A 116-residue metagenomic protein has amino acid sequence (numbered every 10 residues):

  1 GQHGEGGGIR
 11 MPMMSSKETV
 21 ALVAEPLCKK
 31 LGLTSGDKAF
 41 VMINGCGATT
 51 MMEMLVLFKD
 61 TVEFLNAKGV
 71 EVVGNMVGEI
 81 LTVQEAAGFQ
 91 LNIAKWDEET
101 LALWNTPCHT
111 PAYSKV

Functional and structural regions predicted by a protein language model:
G1, M42-C46, V73-G78, A94: Generic beta-strand/beta-sheet core signal
G1-H3, E25-L27, E63, F89-D97: Short beta-strand elements
G1-L55: Mixed-charge interfacial surface used for oligomerization/domain docking and macromolecular partner engagement
M13-K17, A21-P26, K59, F64 (+3 more regions): Contiguous interface-forming segments/domains that mediate binding rather than catalysis
D37-F40, V70-V73, Q90: Structural motif
C46-T61, V83-W96: Short glycine/threonine-rich loop-to-helix capping motif typified by GTGT followed within a few residues by an Asp-Pro
F64-T82: Conserved phosphate-binding/catalytic loops in two-lobed NTP-binding clefts
M76-A112: C-terminal edge-of-domain segments
